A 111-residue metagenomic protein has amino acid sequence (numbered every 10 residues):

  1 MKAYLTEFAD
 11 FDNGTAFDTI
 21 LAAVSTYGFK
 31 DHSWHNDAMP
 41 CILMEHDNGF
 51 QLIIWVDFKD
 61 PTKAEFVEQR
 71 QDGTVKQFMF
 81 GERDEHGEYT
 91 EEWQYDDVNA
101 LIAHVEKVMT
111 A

Functional and structural regions predicted by a protein language model:
M1-G14: Terminal, regulation- and interaction-focused segments at domain boundaries
K2, D18, G49, V98-N99 (+1 more regions): Generic N-terminal initiation segments characterized by hydrophobic and/or small/turn-forming residues
F11-F29: Amphipathic alpha-helical segments
T19, I42, K63, L101-A103: Amphipathic alpha-helical interaction segments
Y27-D72: Amphipathic, interaction-prone secondary-structure segments
D72-A111: Ampiphathic alpha-helical segments that act as solvent-exposed interaction surfaces
